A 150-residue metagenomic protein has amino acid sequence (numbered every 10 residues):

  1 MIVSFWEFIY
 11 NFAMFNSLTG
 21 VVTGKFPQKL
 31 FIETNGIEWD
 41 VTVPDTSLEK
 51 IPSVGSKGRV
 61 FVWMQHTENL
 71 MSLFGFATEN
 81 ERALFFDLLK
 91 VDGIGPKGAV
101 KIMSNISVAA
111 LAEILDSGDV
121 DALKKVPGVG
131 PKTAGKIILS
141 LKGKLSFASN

Functional and structural regions predicted by a protein language model:
F5-K90: Structure-specific DNA junction-binding interface
K124-P127, I137: Glycine- and Gly-Pro-enriched alpha-helical subdomains that act as flexible, kink-prone "lid/hinge" or packing modules
I137-N150: Strongly charged, low-complexity linkers/loops
